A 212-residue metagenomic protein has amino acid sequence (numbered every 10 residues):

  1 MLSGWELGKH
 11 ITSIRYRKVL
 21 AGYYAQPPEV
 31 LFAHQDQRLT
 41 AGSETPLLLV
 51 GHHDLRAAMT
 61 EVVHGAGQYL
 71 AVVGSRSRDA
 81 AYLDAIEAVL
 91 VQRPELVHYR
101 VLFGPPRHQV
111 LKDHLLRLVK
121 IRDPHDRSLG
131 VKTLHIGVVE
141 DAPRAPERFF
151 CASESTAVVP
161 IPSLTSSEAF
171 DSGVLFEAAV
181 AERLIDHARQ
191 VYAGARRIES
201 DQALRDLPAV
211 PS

Functional and structural regions predicted by a protein language model:
M1-T12: Recognition helix of helix-turn-helix/homeodomain-like DNA-binding domains that insert into the DNA major groove
S13-V30: DNA major-groove recognition helix of helix-turn-helix/homeodomain DNA-binding modules
I14, Y82-D84, K112-L115: Conserved strand-to-helix beginnings and helix N-cap segments that scaffold or border functional pockets
H34: Conserved short acidic donor-positioning loop in nucleotide-sugar-dependent glycosyltransferases
Q37-P106: PLD-like (HKD) phosphodiesterase/transphosphatidyltransferase domain
P105-R148: HKD-type phospholipase D/PLD-like phosphodiesterase module
L134-V180: HKD (HxKxxxxD) catalytic microenvironment of the phospholipase D
L184-S212: Cysteine/selenocysteine-centered motifs that mediate thiol-based redox chemistry or coordinate metal-sulfur cofactors
